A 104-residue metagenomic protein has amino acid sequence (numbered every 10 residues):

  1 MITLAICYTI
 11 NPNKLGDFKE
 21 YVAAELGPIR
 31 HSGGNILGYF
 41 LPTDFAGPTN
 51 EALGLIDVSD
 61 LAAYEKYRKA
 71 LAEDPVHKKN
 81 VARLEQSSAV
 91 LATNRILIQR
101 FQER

Functional and structural regions predicted by a protein language model:
I2-T9, F40-A72: Short, well-ordered beta-strand segments in beta-rich or mixed alpha/beta enzyme and ligand-binding folds
I10-F18: Short, surface-exposed ligand-recognition loops at beta-strand->loop->(often short) alpha-helix junctions that present
E20-G38, D57-R95: An amphipathic, aromatic/His-enriched active-site/gating alpha helix that lines ligand/cofactor pockets
Q99-E103: Specificity-determining recognition surfaces
